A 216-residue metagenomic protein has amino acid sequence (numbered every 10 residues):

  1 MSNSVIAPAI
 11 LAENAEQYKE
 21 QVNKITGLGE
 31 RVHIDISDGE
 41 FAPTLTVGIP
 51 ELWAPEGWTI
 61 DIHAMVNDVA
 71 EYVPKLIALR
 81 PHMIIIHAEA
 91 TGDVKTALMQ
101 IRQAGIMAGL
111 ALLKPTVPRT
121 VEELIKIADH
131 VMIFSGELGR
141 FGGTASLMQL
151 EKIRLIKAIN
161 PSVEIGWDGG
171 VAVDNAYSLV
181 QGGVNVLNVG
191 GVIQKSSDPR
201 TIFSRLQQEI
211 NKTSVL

Functional and structural regions predicted by a protein language model:
M1-I85, E89-D93, Q100-R102, M107-A108 (+6 more regions): Conserved N-terminal beta1-alpha1 strand-loop-helix module at the mouth
V5, A111, M132, G166 (+1 more regions): Conserved beta-strand segments that form the floor/walls of ligand-binding pockets within enzyme and binding domains
G136-E137, G143-N188, V192: Active-site/ligand-binding-proximal alpha/beta "capping" segment
